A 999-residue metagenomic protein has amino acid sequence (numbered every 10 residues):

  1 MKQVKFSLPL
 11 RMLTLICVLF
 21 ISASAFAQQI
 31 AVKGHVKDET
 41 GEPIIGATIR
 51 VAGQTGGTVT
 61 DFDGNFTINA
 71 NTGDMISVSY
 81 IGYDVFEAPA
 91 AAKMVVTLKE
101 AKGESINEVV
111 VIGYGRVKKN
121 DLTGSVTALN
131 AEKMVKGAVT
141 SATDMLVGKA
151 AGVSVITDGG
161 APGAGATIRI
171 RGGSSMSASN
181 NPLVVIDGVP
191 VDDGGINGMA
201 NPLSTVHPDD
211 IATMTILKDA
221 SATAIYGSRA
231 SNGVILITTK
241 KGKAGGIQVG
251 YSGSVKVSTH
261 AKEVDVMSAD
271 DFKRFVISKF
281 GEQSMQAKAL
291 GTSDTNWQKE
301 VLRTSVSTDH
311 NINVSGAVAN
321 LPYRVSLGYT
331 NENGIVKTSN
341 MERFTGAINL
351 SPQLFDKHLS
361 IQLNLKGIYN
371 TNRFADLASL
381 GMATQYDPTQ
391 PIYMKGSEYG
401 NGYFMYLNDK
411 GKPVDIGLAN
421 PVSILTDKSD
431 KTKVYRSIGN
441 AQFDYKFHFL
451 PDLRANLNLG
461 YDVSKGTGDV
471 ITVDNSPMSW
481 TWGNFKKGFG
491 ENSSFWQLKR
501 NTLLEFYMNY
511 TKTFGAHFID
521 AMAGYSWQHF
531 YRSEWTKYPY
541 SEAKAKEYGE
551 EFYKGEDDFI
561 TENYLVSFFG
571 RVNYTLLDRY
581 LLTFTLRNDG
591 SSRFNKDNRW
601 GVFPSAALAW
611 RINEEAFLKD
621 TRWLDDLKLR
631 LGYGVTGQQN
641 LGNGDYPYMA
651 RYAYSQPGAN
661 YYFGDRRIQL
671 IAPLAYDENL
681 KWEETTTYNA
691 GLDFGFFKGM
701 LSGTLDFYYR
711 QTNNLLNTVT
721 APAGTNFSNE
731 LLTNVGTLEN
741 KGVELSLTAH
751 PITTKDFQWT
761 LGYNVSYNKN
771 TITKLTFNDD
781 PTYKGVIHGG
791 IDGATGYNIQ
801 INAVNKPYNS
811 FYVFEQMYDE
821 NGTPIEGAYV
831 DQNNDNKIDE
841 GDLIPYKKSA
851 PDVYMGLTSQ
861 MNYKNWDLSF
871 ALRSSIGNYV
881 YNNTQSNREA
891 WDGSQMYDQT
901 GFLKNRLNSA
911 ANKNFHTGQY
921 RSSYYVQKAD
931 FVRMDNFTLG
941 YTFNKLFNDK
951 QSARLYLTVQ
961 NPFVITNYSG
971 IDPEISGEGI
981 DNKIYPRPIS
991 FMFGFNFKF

Functional and structural regions predicted by a protein language model:
M1-I368, D376, I438-G439, W682 (+5 more regions): Short, small/polar-rich motifs associated with maturation and membrane association, primarily at protein termini
I30, K37, T60, V184 (+4 more regions): Hydrophobic alpha-helical segments, especially N-terminal targeting/anchoring helices
P43, T55, D84, P190-V191 (+8 more regions): Short, solvent-exposed loop/turn motifs
M134, N181, F280, S284 (+10 more regions): Extracellular/periplasmic, surface-exposed regions of secreted and cell-surface proteins
G250-T292, T733, I752-S849, N967: Conserved small-residue
V422, S591, N821-T823, S875-Q960: Extracytoplasmic gating/loop element in the C-terminal half of outer-membrane beta-barrel translocons and assembly
S849-Y881: Glycine-rich, aromatic-lined ligand/substrate-binding cores of catalytic and carbohydrate-binding domains
